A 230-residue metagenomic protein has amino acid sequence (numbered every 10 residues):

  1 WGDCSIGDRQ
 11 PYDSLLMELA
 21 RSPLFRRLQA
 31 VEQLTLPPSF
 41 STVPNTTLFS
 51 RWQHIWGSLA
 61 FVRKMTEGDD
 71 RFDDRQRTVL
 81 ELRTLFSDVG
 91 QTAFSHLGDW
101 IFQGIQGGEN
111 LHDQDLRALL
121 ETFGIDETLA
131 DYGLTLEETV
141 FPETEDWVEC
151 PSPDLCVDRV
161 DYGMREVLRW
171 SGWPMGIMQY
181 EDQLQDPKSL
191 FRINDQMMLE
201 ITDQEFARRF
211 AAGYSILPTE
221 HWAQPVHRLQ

Functional and structural regions predicted by a protein language model:
W1-V79, Q91-A93, L97-Q230: Histidine-centered, transition-metal-coordinating active-site segments
L80-L85: Short alpha-helical catalytic segment bearing the HExxH-like zincin motif of zinc-dependent metalloproteases
